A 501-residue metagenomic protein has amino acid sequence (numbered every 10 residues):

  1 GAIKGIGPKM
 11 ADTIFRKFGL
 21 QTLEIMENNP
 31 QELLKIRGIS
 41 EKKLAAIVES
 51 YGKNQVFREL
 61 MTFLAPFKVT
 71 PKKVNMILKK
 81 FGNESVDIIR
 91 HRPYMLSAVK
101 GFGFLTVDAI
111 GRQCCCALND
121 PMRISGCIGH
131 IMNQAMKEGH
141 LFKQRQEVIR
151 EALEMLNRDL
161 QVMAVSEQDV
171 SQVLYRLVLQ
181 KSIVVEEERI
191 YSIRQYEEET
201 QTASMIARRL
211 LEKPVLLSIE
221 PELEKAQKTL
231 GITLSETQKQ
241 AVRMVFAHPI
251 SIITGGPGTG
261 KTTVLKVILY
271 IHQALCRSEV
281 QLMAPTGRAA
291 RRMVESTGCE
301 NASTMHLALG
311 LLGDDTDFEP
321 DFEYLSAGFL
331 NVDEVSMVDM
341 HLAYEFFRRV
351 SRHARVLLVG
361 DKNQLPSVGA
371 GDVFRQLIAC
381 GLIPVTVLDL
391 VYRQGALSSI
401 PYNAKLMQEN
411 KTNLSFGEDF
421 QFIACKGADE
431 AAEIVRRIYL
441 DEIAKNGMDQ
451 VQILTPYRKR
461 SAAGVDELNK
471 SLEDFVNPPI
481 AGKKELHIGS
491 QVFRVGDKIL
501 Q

Functional and structural regions predicted by a protein language model:
G1-E188, M205, R243, I250 (+3 more regions): Accessory alpha-helical DNA-binding modules that contact the DNA backbone or grooves
K4, P8, R37-G38, S50 (+16 more regions): Conserved phosphate/pyrophosphate-binding and hydrolysis machinery centered on Walker-type P-loop NTPases, extending
G7, S40, G103, V148 (+7 more regions): Residue-level signature of catalytic and energy-coupling elements of molecular machines, predominantly ATP/GTP-dependent
T13-F15, M26, P30, G38-E41 (+8 more regions): The feature marks helicase ATPase cores and/or their adjacent C-terminal helical subdomains in SF1/SF2/AAA+ helicases
R58-F63, I128, K213-K228, F318 (+2 more regions): Long, charged amphipathic helices and adjacent flexible linkers at domain junctions
F142, K239-V242, A247-G417: ASCE P-loop NTPase helicase motor core
V185-G256, L269: Pre-Walker A segment
K362-L500: Conserved helicase motor core of P-loop NTPases
